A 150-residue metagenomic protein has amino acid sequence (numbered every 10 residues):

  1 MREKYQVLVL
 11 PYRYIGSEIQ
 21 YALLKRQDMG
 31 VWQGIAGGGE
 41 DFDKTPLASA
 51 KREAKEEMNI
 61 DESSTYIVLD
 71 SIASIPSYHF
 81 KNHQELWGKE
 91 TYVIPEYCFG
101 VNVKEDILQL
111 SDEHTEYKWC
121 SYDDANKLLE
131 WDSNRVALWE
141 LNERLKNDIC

Functional and structural regions predicted by a protein language model:
M1-Y21, F42: Conserved N-terminal beta-strand and adjoining loop/helix that marks the start of the Nudix/MutT-like hydrolase domain
P11-R13, K25, C98-N102: Short, well-ordered beta-strand micro-motif
Y14, M29, K104-D106: Short coil/turn motifs at secondary-structure junctions
E18-S63: Conserved Nudix-box catalytic region and its N-terminal flanking loop in Nudix hydrolases and closely related
Q33, V93, W119: Short aromatic/basic micro-patch
N59-D106: Active-site segment of metal-dependent pyrophosphate-handling enzymes, primarily the Nudix hydrolase catalytic core
E96-W139: NUDIX/MutT-family hydrolases
E143-C150: Generic C-terminal helix-cap and adjacent flexible tail
